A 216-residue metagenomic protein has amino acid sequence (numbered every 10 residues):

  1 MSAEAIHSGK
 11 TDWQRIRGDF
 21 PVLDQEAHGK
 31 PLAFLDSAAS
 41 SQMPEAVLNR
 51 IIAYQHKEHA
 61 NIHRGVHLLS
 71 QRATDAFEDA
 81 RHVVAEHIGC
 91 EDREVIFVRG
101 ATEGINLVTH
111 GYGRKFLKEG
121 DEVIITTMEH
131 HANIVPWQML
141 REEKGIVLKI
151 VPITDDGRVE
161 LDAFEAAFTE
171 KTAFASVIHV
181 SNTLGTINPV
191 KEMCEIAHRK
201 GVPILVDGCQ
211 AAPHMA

Functional and structural regions predicted by a protein language model:
M1-A216: Pyridoxal 5′-phosphate
